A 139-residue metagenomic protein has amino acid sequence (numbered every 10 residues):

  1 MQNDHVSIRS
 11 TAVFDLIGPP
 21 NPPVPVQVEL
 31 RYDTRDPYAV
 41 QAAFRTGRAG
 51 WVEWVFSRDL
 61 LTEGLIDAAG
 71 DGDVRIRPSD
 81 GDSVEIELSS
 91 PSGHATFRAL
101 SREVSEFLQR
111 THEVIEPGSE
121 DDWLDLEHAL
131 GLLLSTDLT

Functional and structural regions predicted by a protein language model:
M1-P37: Charge-rich, low-complexity N-terminal segments
N21-P23, G47-A49, S92: Glycine-centered tight beta-turn/hairpin loop motif at sheet-sheet or coil-to-beta transitions
P25, W51-L60, H94-R102: Short amphipathic beta-strand/extended segments with alternating polar/hydrophobic composition
Y38-V40, V84: Hydrophobic residues embedded in beta-strands of well-ordered beta-sheets
A43-D80, G118: Acidic, aromatic-enriched beta-alpha/helix-loop junctions
R75-G93: Mid-chain, well-packed structural core segment of small domains
P91-T139: Mixed-charge, glycine-accented linear interaction segment located at domain edges/termini
